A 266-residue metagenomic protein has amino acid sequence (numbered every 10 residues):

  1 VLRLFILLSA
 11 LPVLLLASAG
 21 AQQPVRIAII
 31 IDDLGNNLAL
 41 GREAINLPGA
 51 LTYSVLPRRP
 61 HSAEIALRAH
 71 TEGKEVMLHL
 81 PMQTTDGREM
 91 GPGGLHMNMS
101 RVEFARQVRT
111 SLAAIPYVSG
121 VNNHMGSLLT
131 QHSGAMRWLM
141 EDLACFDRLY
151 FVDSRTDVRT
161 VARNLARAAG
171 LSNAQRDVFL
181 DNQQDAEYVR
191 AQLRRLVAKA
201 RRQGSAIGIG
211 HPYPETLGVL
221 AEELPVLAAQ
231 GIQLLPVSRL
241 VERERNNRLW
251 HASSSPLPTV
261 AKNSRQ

Functional and structural regions predicted by a protein language model:
R3-F5, A17-Q266: Catalytic-site microenvironment of enzymes that process N-acetyl-hexosamine-containing cell-wall polysaccharides
S9-L14: Hydrophobic core
